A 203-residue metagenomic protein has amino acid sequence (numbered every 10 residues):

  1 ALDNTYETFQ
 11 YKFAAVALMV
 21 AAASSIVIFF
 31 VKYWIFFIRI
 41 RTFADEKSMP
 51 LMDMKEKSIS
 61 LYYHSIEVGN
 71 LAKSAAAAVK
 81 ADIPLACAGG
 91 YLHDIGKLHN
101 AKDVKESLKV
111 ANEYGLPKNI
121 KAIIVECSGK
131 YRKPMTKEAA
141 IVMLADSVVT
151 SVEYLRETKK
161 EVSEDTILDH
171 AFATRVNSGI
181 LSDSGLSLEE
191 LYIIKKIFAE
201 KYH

Functional and structural regions predicted by a protein language model:
A1-T5: Hydrophobic transmembrane alpha-helices
E7-W34: Alpha-helical membrane-embedded segments
F9-K12, I66, S182: Generic detector of intrinsically disordered, low-complexity, polar/charged segments
I26-F29, E67-S74, I197: Alpha-helical scaffold segments in soluble metabolic enzymes
F36-K55: Juxtamembrane inter-helical linkers in multi-pass membrane proteins
L51-N177: Divalent metal-dependent catalytic cores for phosphoryl transfer on phosphate-bearing substrates
E161-V162, H170-H203: Long, hydrophobic alpha-helical segments that serve as membrane-spanning/inserting helices
